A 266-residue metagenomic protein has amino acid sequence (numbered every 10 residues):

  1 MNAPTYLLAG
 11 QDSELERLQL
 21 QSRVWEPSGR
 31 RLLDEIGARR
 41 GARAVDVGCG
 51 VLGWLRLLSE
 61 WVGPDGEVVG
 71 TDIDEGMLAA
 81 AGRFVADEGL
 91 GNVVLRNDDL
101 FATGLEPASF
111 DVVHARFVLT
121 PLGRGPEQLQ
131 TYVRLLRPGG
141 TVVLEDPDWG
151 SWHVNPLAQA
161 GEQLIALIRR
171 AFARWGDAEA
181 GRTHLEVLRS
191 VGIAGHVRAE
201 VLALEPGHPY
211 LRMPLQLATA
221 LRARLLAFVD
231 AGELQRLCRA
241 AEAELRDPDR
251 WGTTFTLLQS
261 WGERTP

Functional and structural regions predicted by a protein language model:
M1-L15, Q19-L20: N-terminal, positively charged/glycine-rich alpha-helical extensions of SAM-dependent methyltransferases
L7, S13-E14, W25, A166-L167 (+1 more regions): C-terminal helical/coil "lid" or tail adjacent to the Rossmann-like core of SAM-dependent
R23-R40, L57, W61: Conserved alpha-helix/loop element of class I SAM-dependent methyltransferases that forms part of the SAM/SAH-binding
V45, V51-T103: Class I SAM-dependent methyltransferase SAM/SAH-binding core
T103-V112: A short acidic, Gly/Pro-enriched loop at the edge of an enzyme's catalytic core that lines a small-molecule cofactor
D111-P126: A short SAM/SAH-binding and catalytic strip from SAM-dependent methyltransferases
P126-T141: A short glycine-rich, Lys/Arg-flanked "PGG" loop and its adjoining helix->strand segment in the class I
V143-H208, A223: Conserved catalytic/acceptor-binding region of the Class I
